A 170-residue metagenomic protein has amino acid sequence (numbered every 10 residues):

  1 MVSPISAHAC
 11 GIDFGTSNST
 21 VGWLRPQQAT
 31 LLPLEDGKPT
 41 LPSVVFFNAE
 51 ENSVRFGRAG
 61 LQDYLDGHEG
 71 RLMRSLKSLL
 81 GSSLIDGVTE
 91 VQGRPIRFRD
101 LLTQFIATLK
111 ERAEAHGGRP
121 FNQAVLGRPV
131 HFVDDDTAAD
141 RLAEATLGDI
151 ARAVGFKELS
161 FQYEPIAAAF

Functional and structural regions predicted by a protein language model:
M1-A7, F156-F170: Conserved phosphate-binding catalytic cores of ATP/NTP-utilizing and phosphoryl-transfer enzymes
V2-L31: Gly/Thr-rich phosphate-binding beta-strand-loop-beta motif of the actin/hexokinase/Hsp70
N18, V133-D134, A168-F170: Flexible loop/turn segments at secondary-structure boundaries
Q27-Y163: Phosphate-binding loop and its immediate beta->loop->alpha context in nucleotide/phosphate-handling enzymes
